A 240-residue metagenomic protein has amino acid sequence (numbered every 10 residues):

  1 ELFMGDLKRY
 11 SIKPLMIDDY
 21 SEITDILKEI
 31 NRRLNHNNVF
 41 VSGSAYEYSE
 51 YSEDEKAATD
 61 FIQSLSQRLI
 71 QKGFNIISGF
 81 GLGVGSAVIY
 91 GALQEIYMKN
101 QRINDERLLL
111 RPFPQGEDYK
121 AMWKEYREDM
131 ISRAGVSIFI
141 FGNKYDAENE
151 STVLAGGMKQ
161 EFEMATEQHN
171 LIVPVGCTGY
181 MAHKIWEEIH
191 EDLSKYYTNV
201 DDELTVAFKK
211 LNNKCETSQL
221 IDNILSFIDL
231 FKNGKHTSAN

Functional and structural regions predicted by a protein language model:
E1, E47-S238: Acidic/glycine-enriched connector segments
E1-I17: Domain-level recognition of nuclease-like catalytic cores that cleave nucleotide substrates
L7-R9, L34, I103: A generic structural signal for short, non-catalytic loop/turn and secondary-structure boundary residues
Y10, A239-N240: C-terminal, charge/polar-rich interaction regions
Y10, R32-R33, R133, Q168: Alpha-helix C-cap/termination motif
I12-L34: Short, structured interface segments
L27-N35, A121-E128: Short, surface-exposed amphipathic charged segments that create phosphate/polyanion-binding patches used for binding
N35-Y46: Short, hydrophobic/glycine-enriched beta-strand segments
